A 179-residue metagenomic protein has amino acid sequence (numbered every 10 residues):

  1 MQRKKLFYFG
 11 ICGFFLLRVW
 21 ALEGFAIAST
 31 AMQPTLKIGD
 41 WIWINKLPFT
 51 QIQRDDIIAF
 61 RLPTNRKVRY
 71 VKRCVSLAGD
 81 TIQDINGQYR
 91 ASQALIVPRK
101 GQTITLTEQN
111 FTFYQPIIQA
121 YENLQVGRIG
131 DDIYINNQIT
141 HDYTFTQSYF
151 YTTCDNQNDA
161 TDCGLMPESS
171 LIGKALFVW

Functional and structural regions predicted by a protein language model:
M1-W179: Extended hydrophobic leader/signal-anchor segments used for secretion and membrane insertion
